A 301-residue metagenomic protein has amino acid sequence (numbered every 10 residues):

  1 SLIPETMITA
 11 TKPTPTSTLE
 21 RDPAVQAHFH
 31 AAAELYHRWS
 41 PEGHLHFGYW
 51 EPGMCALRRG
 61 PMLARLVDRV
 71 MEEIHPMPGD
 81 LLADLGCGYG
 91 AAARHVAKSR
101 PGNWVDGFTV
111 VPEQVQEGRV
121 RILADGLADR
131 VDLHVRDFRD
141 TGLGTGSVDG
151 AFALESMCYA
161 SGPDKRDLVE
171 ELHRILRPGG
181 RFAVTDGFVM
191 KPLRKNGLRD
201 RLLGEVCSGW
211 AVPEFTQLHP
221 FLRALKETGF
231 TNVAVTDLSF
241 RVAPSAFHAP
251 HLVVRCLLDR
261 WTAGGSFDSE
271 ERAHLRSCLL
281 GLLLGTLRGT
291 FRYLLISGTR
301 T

Functional and structural regions predicted by a protein language model:
M7-R38: N-terminal auxiliary segments of SAM/dcSAM-dependent transferases
Y49, L57-P78: Conserved alpha-helix/loop element of class I SAM-dependent methyltransferases that forms part of the SAM/SAH-binding
L81-A83, Y89-D140: Class I SAM-dependent methyltransferase SAM/SAH-binding core
R139-A151: A short acidic, Gly/Pro-enriched loop at the edge of an enzyme's catalytic core that lines a small-molecule cofactor
R166-R181: A short glycine-rich, Lys/Arg-flanked "PGG" loop and its adjoining helix->strand segment in the class I
F188-V212: Short, glycine-/aromatic-enriched active-site segment of Class I SAM-dependent methyltransferases
P213-G229: Short alpha-helix
A234-T301: Conserved Class I S-adenosyl-L-methionine
